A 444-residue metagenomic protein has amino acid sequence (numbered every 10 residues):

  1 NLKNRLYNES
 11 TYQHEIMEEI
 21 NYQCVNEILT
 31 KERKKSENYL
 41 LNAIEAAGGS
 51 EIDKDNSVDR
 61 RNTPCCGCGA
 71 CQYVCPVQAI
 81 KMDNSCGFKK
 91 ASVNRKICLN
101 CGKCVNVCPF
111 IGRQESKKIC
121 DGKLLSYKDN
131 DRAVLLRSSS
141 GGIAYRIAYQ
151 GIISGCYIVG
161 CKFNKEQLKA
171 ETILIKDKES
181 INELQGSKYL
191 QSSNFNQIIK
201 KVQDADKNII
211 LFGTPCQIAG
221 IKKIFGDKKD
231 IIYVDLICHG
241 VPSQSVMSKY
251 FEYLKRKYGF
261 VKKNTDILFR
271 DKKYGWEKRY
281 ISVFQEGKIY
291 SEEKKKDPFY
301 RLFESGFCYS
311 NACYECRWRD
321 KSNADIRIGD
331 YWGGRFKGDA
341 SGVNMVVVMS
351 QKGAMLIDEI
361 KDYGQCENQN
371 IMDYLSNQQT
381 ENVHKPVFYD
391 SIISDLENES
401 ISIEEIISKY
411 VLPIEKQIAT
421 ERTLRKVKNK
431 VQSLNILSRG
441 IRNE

Functional and structural regions predicted by a protein language model:
L2, L6-E9, I16-V74, Q78-K81: Ferredoxin-type iron-sulfur electron-transfer modules and their immediate structural context
I44, R61-C66, A70-S92, G102-C120 (+1 more regions): Iron-sulfur cluster-binding cysteine motifs and their immediate structural context in ferredoxin-like electron-transfer
K103-A144, A148-Q150, Y410: Electropositive, gly/pro-rich neighborhoods at or near active sites that engage anionic ligands
S138-G142, K165, L211-I221, G240-P242: Gly/Ser/Thr-rich loops at beta-strand to alpha-helix junctions that form or flank small-molecule/cofactor-binding
S154-Y157, K255-E444: Long, compositionally biased charged/polar accessory segments in the mid-to-C-terminal portions of proteins
L168-N196: Glycine-rich phosphate-binding "P-loop"
G226-I237: A short alpha->loop->secondary-structure connector
V241-F251: Short, charged, surface-exposed secondary-structure boundary motifs
